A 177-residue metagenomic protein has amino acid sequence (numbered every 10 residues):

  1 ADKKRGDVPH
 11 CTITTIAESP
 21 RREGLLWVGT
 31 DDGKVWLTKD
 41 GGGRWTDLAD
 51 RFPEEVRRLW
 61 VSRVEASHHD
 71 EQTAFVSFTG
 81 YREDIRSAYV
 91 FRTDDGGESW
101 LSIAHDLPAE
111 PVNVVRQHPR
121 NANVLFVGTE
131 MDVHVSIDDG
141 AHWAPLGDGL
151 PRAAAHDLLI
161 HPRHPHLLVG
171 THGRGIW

Functional and structural regions predicted by a protein language model:
A1-W177: Beta-propeller blade termini and top-face loops
